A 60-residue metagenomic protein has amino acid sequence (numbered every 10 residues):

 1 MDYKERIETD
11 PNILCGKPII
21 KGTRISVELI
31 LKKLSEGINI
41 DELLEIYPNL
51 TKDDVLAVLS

Functional and structural regions predicted by a protein language model:
M1-K17: Basic, low-complexity segments
C15, I19, I30-L31: Generic N-terminal leader/processing signal
G22: Anion-recognition interface
S26-S60: Long, charge-rich, low-complexity alpha-helical segments
